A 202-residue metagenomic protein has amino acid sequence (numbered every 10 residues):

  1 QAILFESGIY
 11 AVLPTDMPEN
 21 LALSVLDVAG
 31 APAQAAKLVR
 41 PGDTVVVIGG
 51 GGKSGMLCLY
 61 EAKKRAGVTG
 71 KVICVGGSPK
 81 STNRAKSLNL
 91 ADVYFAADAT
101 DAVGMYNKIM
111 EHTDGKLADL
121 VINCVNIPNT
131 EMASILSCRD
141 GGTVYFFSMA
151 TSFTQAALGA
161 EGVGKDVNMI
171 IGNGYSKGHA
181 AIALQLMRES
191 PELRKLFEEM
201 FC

Functional and structural regions predicted by a protein language model:
Q1-T44: NAD(P)H dinucleotide-binding glycine-rich loop of Rossmann-like/cofactor-binding domains, especially the beta1-alpha1
L21-S24, V47-I48, C74, D119-C124 (+2 more regions): Glycine- and other small-residue-rich loops at beta-strand/loop junctions that grip anionic moieties
A29-G30, G49-M56: Glycine-rich NAD(P) Rossmann-fold beta1-alpha1 loop
V39, A66, S137-R139: A generic alpha-to-beta junction signature in SAM-dependent methyltransferases
P41, G50, K63-N129: Adenosine-nucleotide cofactor-binding segment
C58-A62: Aromatic pocket-lining residues of Rossmann-like dinucleotide-binding sites
G115, Q185-C202: C-terminal capping/lid region of NAD(P)-dependent oxidoreductase domains
V125-S190: Glycine-rich phosphate-binding loop and adjacent beta-alpha segment of Rossmann(oid) nucleotide-cofactor-binding
